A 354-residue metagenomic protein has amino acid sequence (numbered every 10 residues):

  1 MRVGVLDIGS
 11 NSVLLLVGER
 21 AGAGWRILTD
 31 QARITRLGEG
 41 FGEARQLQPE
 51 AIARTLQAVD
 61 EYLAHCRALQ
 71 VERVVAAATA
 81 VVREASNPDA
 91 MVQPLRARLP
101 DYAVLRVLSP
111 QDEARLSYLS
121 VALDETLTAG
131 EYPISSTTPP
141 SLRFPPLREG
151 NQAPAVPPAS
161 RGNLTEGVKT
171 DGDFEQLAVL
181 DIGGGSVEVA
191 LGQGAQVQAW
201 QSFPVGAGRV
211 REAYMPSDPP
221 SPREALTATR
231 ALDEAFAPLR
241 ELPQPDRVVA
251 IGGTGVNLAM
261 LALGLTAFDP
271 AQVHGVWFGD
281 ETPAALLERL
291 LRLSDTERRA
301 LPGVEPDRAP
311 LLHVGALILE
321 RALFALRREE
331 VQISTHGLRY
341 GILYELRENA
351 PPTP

Functional and structural regions predicted by a protein language model:
M1-R26: N-terminal basic/disordered segments at the start of proteins
V3, R20, G40-A64, A68-L69 (+4 more regions): Helical "lid/coupling" subdomains associated with nucleotide-phosphate turnover
S10-S12, V121, G183-V189, G253: Ser/Thr-glycine-rich phosphate-binding loops at phosphate-binding pockets of nucleotides, nucleotide cofactors
W25-T35, Q198-V205: Short coil-to-beta-strand
I134-T138, F144, V156, V168: Short hydrophobic transmembrane-like helices used for membrane targeting/insertion
R148-G150, R161-G162, G167: Glycine-biased, low-complexity coil/linker segments
